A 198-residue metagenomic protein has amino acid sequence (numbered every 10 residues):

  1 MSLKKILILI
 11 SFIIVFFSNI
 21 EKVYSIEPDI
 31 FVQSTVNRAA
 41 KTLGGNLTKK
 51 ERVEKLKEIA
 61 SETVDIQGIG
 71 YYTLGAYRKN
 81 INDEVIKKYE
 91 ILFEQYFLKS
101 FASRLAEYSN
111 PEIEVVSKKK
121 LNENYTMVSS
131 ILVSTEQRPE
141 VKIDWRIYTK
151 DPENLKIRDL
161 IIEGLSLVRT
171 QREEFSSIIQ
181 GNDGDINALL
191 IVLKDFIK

Functional and structural regions predicted by a protein language model:
M1-K5: Positively charged n-region of N-terminal signal peptides that target proteins for export
I8-S18: Bacterial N-terminal signal peptides
V23-S25: Boundary at the C-terminal end of the N-terminal hydrophobic targeting segment
E27-L105: Early exported N-terminus immediately downstream of N-terminal targeting peptides
K41, T48, N80-E84, N110 (+4 more regions): Surface-exposed, polar/charged faces of alpha-helical domains in mature secreted/periplasmic/lumenal proteins
K99-V141, V192-K198: Surface-exposed, charged secondary-structure patches
E140-R169: Short beta-strand edge/turn micro-motifs at domain boundaries
D159-K198: Low-complexity, intrinsically disordered terminal/linker segments enriched in charged and Gly/Pro repeats
